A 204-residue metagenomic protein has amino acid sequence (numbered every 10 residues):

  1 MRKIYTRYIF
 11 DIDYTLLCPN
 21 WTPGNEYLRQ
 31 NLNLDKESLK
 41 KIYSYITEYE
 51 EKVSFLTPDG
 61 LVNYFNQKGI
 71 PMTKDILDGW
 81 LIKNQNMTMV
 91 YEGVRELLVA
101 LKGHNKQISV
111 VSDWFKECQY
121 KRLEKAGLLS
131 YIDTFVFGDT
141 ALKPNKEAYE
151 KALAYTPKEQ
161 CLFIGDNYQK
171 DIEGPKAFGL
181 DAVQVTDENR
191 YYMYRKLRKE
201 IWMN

Functional and structural regions predicted by a protein language model:
M1-S44: Active-site neighborhood of HAD-like aspartate-dependent phosphohydrolases
M1-Y8, L34, M72, V99-K102 (+2 more regions): Asp-based, Mg2+/Mn2+-dependent phosphohydrolase catalytic module
N20-P23, E92, E96, K121 (+1 more regions): Generic recognition of short, well-ordered alpha-helical segments
P23-Y27, G60-Y64, E96, A100 (+2 more regions): Alpha-helical elements of Rossmann-like donor-binding domains used by nucleotide-donor carbohydrate transfer enzymes
G24-R29, L77-N84, Q119: Hydrophobic alpha-helical core bundles mediating ligand binding, dimerization, or RNAP-core interactions
L34-E37, T47-I82: A metal-dependent, Asp-based hydrolase signature
E48-Y49, N84-Q85, V110, K158-E159: Short, contiguous strand/loop micro-motifs
D59, I82-S109, K146: Short, acidic loop-to-helix structural element flanking the phosphoryl-transfer center in phosphate-processing enzymes
